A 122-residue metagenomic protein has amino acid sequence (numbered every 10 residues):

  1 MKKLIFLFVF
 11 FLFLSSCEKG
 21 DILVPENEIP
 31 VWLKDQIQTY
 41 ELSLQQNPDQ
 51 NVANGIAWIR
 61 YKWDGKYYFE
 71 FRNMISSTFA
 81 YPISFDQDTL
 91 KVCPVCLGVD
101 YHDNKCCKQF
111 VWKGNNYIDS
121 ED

Functional and structural regions predicted by a protein language model:
L4, E18-Y67, F71-D122: N- and C-terminal low-complexity/disordered segments
I5-V9: Sec-dependent signal peptide hydrophobic core
F13-S16: C-terminal motif of bacterial Sec signal peptides marking the signal peptidase cleavage site
